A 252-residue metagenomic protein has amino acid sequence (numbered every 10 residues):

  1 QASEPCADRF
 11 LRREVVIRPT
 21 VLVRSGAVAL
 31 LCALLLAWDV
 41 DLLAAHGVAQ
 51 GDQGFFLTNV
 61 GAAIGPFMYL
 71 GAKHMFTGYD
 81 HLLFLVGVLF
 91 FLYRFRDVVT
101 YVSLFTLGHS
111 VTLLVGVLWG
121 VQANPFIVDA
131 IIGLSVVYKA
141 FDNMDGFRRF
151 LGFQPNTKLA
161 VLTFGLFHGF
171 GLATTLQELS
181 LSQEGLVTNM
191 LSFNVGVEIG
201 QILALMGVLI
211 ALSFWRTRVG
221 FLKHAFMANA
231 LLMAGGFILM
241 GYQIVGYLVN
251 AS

Functional and structural regions predicted by a protein language model:
V16-T77, F153, G241-S252: Histidine-/acidic- and/or cysteine-rich, low-complexity loops and terminal segments associated with membrane
K73-Y79, F84-A251: Hydrophobic alpha-helical transmembrane segments in multi-pass membrane proteins
